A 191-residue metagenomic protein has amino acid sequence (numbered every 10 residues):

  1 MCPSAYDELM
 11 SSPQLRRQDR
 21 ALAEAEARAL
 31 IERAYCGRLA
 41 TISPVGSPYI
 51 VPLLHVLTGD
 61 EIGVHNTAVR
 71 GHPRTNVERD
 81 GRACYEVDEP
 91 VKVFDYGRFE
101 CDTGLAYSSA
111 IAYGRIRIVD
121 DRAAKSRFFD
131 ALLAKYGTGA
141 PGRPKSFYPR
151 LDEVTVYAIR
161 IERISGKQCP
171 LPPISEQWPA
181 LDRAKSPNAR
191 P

Functional and structural regions predicted by a protein language model:
C2-D19, P90-P191: Charged, gly/pro-rich active-site loop segments
L9-E61: An N-terminal domain-cap segment
E32, E78-A83, D130-T138: Short, intrinsically disordered, mixed-charge
Y35, V51, T58-D60, R79-A83 (+2 more regions): A generic structural signal for short beta-strands and their flanking turns/coil linkers
T41-S43, N66, V87-E89, I161-R163: Short, structured patches in soluble enzyme cores that scaffold and shape functional sites
L53-V93: A short mixed-secondary-structure module that forms the rim of ligand-binding clefts
